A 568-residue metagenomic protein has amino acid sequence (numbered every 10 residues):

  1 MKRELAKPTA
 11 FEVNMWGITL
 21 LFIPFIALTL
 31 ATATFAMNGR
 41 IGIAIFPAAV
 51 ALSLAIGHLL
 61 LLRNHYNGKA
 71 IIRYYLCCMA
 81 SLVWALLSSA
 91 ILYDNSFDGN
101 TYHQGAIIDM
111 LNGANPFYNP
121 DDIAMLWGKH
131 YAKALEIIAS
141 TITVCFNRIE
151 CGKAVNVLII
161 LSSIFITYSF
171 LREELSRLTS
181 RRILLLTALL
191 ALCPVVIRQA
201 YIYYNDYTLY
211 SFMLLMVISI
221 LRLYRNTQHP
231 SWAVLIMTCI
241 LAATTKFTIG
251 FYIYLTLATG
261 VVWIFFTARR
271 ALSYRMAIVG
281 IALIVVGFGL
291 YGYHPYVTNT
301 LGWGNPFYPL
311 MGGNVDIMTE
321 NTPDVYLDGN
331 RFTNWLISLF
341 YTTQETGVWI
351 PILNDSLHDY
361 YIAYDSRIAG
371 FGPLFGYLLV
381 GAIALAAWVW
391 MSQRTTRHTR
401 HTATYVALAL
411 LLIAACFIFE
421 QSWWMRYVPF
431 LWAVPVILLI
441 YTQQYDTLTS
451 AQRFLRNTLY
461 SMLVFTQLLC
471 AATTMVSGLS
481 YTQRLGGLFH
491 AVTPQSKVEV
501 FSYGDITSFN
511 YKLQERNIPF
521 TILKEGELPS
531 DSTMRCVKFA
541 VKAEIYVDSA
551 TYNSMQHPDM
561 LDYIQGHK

Functional and structural regions predicted by a protein language model:
M1-G68: Membrane-embedded, hydrophobic transmembrane alpha-helices
F25-L30, S53-L62, A154-S176, L215: Transmembrane-helix motifs of polytopic, lipid-linked glycan transferases
A31-F35, S231-I249, I253-A258, L412-F419: Membrane-interface alpha helices of multi-pass inner-membrane proteins
R73-L82, R181-L185, P230-T238, I253-V261 (+3 more regions): Signature aromatic-anchored transmembrane alpha helix within multi-pass, membrane-resident enzymes that catalyze glycan
L92, I278-Y361: Membrane-lumen/periplasm interface segments of specific transmembrane helices in polyprenyl phosphate-linked
L92-A106, N112-I138, N147-E150, G302-L310 (+1 more regions): Extracytoplasmic catalytic/substrate-binding loops of multi-pass membrane glycan-assembly enzymes
V195-L209: Short acidic/glycine- and proline-prone juxtamembrane loop motifs at membrane-interface regions of multi-pass membrane
T458, M462-F520: Membrane-embedded, lumen/periplasm-facing catalytic core of multi-pass transferases that use lipid-linked donors
